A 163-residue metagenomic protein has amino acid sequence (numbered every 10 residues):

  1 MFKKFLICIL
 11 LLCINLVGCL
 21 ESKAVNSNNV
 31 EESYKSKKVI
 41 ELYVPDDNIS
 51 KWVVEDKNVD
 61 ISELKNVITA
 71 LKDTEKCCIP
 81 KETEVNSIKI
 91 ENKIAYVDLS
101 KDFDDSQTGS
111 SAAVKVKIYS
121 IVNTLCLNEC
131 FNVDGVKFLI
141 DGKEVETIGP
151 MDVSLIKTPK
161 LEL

Functional and structural regions predicted by a protein language model:
F2-C13, V17-L163: Bimodal "functional hotspot" detector
